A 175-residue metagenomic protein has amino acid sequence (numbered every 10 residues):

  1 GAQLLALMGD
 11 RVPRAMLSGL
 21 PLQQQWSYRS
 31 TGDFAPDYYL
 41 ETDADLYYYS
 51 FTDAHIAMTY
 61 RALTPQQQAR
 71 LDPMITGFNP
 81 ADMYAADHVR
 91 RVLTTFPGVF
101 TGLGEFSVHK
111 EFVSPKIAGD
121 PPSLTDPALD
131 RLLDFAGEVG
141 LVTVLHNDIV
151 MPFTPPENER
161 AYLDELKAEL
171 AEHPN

Functional and structural regions predicted by a protein language model:
G1-R131, F135: Mid-domain alpha/beta scaffold segments of enzyme catalytic cores
I117-N175: Catalytic pocket-lining loop regions of alpha/beta-barrel enzymes, especially the amidohydrolase/enolase/GH5 lineages
